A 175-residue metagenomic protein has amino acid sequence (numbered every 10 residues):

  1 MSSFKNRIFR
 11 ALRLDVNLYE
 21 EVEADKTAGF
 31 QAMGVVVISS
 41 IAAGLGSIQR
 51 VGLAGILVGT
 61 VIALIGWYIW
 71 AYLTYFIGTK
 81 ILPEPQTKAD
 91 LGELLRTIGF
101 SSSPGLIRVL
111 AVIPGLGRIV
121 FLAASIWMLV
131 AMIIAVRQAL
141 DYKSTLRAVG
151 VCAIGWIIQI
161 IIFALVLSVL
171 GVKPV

Functional and structural regions predicted by a protein language model:
M1-A89: Selected alpha-helical membrane-embedding segments in polytopic membrane proteins
E20, L82, I134-S144, V169-K173: Juxtamembrane transmembrane-helix termini
V22-G29, T97-S102, K143: Loop-to-transmembrane-helix entry motif
M33-V36, I113, A164, S168: Charge-dense, low-complexity polyampholytic segments
G34-I41, G99-F100, G155-Q159: Alpha-helical transmembrane segments of multi-pass integral membrane proteins
A54-I77, G92-E93, S101-I161: Selective recognition of hydrophobic, aromatic-rich stretches within alpha-helical transmembrane segments of polytopic
I160-V175: Juxtamembrane boundary at the C-terminal end of a transmembrane helix
